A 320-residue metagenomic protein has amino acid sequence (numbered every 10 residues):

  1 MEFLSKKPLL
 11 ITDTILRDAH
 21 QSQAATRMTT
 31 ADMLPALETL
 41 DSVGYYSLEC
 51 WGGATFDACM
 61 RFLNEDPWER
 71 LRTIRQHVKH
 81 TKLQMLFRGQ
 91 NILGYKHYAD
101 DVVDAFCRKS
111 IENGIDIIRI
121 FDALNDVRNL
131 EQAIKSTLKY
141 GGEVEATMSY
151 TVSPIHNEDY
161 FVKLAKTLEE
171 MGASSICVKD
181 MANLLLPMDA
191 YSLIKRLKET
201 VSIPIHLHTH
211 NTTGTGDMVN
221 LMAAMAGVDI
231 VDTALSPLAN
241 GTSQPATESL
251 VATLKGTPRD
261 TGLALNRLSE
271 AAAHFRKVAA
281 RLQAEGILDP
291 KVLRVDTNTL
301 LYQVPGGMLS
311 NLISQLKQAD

Functional and structural regions predicted by a protein language model:
M1-R119, A123-D320: Catalytic cores and adjacent flexible loops of soluble metabolic enzymes that perform enolate/carbanion chemistry on
